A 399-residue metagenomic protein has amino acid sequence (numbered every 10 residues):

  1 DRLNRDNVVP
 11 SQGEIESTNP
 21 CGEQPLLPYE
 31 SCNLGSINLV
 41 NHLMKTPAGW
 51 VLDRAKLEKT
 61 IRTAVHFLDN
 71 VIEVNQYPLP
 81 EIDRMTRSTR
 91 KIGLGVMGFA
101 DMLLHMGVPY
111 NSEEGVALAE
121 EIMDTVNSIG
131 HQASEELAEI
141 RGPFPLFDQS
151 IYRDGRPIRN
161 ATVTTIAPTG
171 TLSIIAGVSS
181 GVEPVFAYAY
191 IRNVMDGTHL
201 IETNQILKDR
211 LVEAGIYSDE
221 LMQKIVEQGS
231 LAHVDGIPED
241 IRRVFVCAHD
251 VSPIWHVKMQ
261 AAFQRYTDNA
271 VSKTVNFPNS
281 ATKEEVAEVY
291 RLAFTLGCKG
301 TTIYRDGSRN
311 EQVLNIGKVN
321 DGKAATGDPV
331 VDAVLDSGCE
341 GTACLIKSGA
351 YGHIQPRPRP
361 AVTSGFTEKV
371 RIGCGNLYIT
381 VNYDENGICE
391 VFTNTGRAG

Functional and structural regions predicted by a protein language model:
D1-N7, S36, M44-W50, V96-I151 (+3 more regions): Conserved, charged catalytic cores of large soluble enzymes
D1-P20, E136-T165, T169, N276 (+3 more regions): Conserved mixed alpha/beta core segments that line enzyme active sites in large multi-domain catalysts
D1-T86, G98-M102, M106, V178-S179 (+3 more regions): Function-dense linear segments that define catalytic or interfacial modules in macromolecule-processing proteins
D1-V9, E81-I92, V116-I122, I140-P157 (+3 more regions): A glycine-rich phosphate-binding loop feature that marks nucleotide/adenosyl-phosphate handling sites
V9, G22-L26, P47-K59, I82-L94 (+6 more regions): Alpha-helix capping and helix-loop boundary segments enriched in small/acidic/polar residues
E23, L68-E73, T164-K323, G375-R397: Catalytic alpha/beta core of large soluble enzyme barrels
T60-D83, R87, V108-T169, E239-R242 (+1 more regions): Internal maturation/activation junctions in enzymes
N315-N376: Short, Gly/Pro- and small/polar-rich lid/capping loops
